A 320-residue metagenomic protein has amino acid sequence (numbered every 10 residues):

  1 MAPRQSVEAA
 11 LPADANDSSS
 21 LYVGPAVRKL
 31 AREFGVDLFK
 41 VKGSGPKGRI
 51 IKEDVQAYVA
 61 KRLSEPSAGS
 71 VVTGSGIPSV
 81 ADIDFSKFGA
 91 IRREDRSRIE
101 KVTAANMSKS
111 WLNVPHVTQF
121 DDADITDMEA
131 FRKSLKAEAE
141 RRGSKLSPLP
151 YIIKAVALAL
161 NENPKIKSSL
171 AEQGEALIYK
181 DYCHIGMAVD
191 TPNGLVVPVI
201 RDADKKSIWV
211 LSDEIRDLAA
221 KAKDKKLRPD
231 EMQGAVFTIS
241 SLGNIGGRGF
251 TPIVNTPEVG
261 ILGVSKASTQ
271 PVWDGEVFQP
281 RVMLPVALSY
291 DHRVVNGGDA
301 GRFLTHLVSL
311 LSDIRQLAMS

Functional and structural regions predicted by a protein language model:
Q5, A10-Y22: Acidic, low-complexity mobile loops and tails
A9-P12, E33, Q56: Short amphipathic alpha-helical "recognition" segments used for binding
A26, L30-D37, P46-R49, D54 (+1 more regions): C-terminal catalytic/motor cores of large multi-domain enzyme assemblies
K40: Short beta-strand "acidic-cap" motif of Rossmann-like dinucleotide-binding folds
